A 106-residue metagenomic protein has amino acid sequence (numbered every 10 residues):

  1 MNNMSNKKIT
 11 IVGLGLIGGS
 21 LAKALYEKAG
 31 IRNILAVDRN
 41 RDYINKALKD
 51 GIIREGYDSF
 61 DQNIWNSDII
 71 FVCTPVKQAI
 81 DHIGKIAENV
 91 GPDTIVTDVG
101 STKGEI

Functional and structural regions predicted by a protein language model:
N2-S59, W65: NAD(P)+-binding Rossmann beta1-loop-alpha1 motif at the extreme N-terminus of oxidoreductases
L21, D81-I83, I106: Short glycine-/acidic-enriched loop or helix-start segments at secondary-structure transitions that form or flank
Y43, Q78-A79, K103-E105: Conserved short alpha-helix immediately C-terminal to the canonical SAM/SAH-binding motif I of Rossmann-like
F60, S67-D68, K77-I80: NAD(P)H-binding glycine-rich loop region in Rossmannoid oxidoreductase-like domains and their noncatalytic homologs
W65-N66, P92: Alpha-helix C-terminal capping/helix-to-coil transition sites in glycosyltransferase folds
I70-F71, T97: N-terminal Rossmann-like NAD(P) cofactor-binding module of classical short-chain dehydrogenase/reductase
C73-K85: Beta-loop-alpha module in the N-terminal Rossmann-like domain of NAD(P)-dependent dehydrogenases, especially those
K85-I106: Rossmann-like NAD(P)(H) cofactor-binding subdomain of soluble oxidoreductases
